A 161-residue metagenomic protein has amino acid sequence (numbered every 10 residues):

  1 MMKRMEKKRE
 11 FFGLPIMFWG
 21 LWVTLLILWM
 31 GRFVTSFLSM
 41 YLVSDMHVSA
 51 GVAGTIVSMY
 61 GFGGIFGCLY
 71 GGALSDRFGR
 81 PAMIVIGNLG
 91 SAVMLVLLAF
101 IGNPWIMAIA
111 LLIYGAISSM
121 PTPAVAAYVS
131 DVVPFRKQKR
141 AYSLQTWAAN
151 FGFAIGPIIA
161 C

Functional and structural regions predicted by a protein language model:
F11-I56, G61: Helix-loop boundary and gating motifs at the non-cytosolic
L26, S58-F62, S143-F151: Transmembrane alpha-helical cores of Major Facilitator Superfamily
F33, G61-L69, F153-A154: Residue-level signature of mid-helix packing/kink "hotspots" within the transmembrane helices of 12-pass Major
S39, I155-C161: Small-residue (Gly/Pro/Ala) motifs that create kinks and tight helix-helix packing interfaces
G67-G79: Helix-to-loop junctions at the C-terminal end of transmembrane segments in multipass secondary transporters
A82-V96: Structural signature of the two symmetry-related core transmembrane helices
A99-A110: Helix-loop junctions at membrane interfaces in 12-TM secondary transporters
L112-A148: Cytoplasmic helix-loop-helix junction between adjacent transmembrane helices in 12-TM secondary transporters
